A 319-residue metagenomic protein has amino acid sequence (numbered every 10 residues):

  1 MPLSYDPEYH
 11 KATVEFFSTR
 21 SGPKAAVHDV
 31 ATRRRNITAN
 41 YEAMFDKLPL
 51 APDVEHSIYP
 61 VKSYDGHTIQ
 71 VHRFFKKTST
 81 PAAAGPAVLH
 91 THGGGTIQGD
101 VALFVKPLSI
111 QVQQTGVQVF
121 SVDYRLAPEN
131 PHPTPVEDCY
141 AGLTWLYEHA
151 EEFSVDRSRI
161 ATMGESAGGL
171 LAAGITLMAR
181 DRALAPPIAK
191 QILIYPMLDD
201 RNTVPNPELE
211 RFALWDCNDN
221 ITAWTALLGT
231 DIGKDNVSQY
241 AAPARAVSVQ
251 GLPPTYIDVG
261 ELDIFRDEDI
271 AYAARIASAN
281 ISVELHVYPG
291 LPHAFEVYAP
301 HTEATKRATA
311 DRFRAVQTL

Functional and structural regions predicted by a protein language model:
S4-H28, E55-K62, G66-H72, K76-L319: Alpha/beta-hydrolase superfamily serine-hydrolase fold, recognizing
V30-A43: Short, basic/low-complexity N-terminal boundary segments at the transition from targeting/disordered tails
A43-L48, F104: N-terminal glycine-rich cofactor-binding segment
D46-S57: A domain-start/cap signature at the N-terminus of enzymes
